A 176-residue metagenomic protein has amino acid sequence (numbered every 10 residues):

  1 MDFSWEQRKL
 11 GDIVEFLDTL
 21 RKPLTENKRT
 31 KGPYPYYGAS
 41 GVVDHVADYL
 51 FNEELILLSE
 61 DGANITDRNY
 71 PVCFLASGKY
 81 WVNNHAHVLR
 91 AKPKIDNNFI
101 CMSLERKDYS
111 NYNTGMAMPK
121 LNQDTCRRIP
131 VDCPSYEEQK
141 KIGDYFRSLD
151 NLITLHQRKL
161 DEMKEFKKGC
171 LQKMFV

Functional and structural regions predicted by a protein language model:
M1-D12, D132-V176: Amphipathic alpha-helical coiled-coil/heptad-repeat segments
M1-R21, N27-Y36: Non-catalytic DNA-recognition/assembly elements of restriction-modification systems
L24-N27, N113-M116, Q157-R158: A short, aromatic/hydrophobic, helix- or strand-capping loop or linear motif that either lines the entrance/gate
P35, H87, D144: Conserved, well-structured core segments
G38-V43, D48-E105, T114-A117, N122-C126: A short beta-sheet element
Y109: Catalytic core of tubulin tyrosine ligase-like
